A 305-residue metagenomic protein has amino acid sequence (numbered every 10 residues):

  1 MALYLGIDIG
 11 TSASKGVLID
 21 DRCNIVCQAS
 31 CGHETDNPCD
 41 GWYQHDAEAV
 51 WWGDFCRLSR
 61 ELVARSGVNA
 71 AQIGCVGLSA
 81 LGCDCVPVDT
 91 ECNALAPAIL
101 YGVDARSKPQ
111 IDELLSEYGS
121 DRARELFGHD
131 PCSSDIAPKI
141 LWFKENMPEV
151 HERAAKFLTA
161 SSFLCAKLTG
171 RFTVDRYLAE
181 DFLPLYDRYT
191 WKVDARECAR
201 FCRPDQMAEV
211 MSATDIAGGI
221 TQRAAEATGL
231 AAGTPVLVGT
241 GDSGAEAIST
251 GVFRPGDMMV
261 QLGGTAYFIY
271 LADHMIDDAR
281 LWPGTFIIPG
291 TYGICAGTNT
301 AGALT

Functional and structural regions predicted by a protein language model:
M1-P97, E125, R153, A225-E226 (+1 more regions): N-terminal glycine/serine-rich phosphate-binding loop of ATP-dependent small-molecule kinases, especially carbohydrate
I9-T11, V88, A123-G241: Gly/Ser/Thr-rich active-site cleft segment
C27-S30, P109, A213-A227, L271-P283: Acidic-glycine-rich active-site phosphate/pyrophosphate-binding loop
W52-R60, A137-I140, G241-A245, L304: Short, hydrophobic/amphipathic alpha-helical packing segments that form internal helix faces or helix-helix interfaces
C56-A64, K144, C165, Q222-A225 (+1 more regions): Generic structural signal for well-ordered alpha-helical scaffold segments
S79-L81, A213-T214, L262-T265: Glycine-rich beta-strand-to-loop/alpha-helix junction loops that act as flexible
C85-E113, A154, L158-D194, T234-T305: Glycine-rich phosphate-binding loop of actin/hexokinase-like ATP-binding domains
